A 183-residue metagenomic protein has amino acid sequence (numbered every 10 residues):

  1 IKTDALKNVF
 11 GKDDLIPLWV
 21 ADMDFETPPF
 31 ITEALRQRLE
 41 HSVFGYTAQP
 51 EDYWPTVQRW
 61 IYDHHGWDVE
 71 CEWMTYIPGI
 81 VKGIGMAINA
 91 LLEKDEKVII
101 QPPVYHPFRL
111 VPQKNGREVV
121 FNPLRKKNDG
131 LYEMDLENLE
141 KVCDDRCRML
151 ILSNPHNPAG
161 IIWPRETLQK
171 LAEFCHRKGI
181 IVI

Functional and structural regions predicted by a protein language model:
I1-G45: N-terminal "arm"/small-domain region of PLP-dependent enzymes with the aminotransferase-like
K2-V9, T27-I31, I61, E72 (+4 more regions): Membrane-targeting and insertion segments and their boundary/processing signals
I16, R148-M149, I180-I181: Short, Asp-centered acidic motifs that coordinate Mg2+ and/or phosphate in catalytic or ligand-binding sites
F25-P28, P158-I161, K178: Short catalytic/ligand-binding loop motif for oxyanion handling, primarily in non-cytosolic enzymes, centered on
R36-E40, E140, H176: Alpha-helix boundary recognition
F44-F174: Conserved core of the PLP fold type I
N154, V182-I183: Residue-level marker for buried hydrophobic side chains located in beta-strands that build the well-ordered beta-sheet
